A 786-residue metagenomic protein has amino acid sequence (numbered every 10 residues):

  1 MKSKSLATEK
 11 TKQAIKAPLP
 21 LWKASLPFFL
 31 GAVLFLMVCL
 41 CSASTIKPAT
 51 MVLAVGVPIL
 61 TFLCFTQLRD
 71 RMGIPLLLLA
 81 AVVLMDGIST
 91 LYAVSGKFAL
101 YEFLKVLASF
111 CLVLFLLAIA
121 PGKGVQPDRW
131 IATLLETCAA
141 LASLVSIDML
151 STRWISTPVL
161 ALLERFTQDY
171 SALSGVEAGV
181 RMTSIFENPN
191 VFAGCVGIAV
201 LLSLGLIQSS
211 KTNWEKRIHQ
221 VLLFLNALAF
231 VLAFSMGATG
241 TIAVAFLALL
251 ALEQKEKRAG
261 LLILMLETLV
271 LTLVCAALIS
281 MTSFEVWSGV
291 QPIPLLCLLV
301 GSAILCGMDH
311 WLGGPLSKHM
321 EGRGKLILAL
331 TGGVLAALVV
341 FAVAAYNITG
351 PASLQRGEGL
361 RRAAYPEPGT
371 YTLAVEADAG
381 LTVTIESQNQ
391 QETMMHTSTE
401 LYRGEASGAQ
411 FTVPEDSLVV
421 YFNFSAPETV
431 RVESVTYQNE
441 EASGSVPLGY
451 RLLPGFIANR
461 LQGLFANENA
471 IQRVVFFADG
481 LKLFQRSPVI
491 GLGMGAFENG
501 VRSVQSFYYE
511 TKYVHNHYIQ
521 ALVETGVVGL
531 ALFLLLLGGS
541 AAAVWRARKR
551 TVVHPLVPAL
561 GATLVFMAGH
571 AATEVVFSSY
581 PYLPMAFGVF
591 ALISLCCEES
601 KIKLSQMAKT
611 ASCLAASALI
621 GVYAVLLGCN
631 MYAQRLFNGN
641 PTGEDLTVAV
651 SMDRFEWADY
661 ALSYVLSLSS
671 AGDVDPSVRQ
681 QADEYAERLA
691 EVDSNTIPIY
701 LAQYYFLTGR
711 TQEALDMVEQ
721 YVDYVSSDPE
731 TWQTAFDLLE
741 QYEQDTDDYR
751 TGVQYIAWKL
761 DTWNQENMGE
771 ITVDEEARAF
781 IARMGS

Functional and structural regions predicted by a protein language model:
M1-Y101, C111-L112, A118-E136, P158-L162 (+14 more regions): Transmembrane signal-anchor hairpin modules in multi-pass inner-membrane enzymes, especially those that act on
L34-S42, Y92, D169-F186, I471 (+2 more regions): Juxtamembrane membrane-water interface segments that cap and precede transmembrane helices
V38-S44, Q520-T525, P558-F587: Membrane helix-loop boundary segments at the extracytoplasmic
T157, N188, P454-T511, Y518 (+1 more regions): TM-adjacent membrane-interface loops and short helices in multi-pass inner/ER membrane proteins
T157-V200, W287, P294, H517-A521: Membrane-interface segments at transmembrane-helix junctions in multi-pass inner-membrane proteins
I218, V527-A559, P729: Hydrophobic transmembrane alpha-helices and their immediate junctions
P368-T372, F411-E428: Noncatalytic modules at the cell exterior or secretory-pathway interfaces, chiefly beta-strand-rich lectin/adhesion
P427-L453: Exposed low-complexity, polar/acidic, P/S/T/G-rich flexible segments that act as propeptides, protease-susceptible
